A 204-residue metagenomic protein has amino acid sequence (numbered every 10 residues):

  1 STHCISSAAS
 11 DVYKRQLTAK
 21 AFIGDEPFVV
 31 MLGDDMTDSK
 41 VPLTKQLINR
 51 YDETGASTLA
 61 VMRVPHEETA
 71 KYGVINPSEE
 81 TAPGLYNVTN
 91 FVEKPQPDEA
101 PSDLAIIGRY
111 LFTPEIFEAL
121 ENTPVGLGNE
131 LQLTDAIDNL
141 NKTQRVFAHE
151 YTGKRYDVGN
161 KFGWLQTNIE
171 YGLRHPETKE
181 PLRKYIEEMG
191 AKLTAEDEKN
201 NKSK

Functional and structural regions predicted by a protein language model:
S1-A9, Y13: Single conserved hydrophobic/aromatic residue that forms the stacking wall/gate of nucleotide- or nucleobase-binding
Q16-K20: Short, conserved alpha-helix that lines the donor NDP-sugar binding/gating region of sugar-transfer enzymes
F28: Short aromatic/hydrophobic "clamp" motif used to bind/position activated sugar donors
M31-G33: Active-site acidic Asp-centered loop
D38-E118, T123, L127: Conserved core of the sugar-phosphate nucleotidyltransferase
Y51-T54, F112-K204: Terminal amphipathic alpha-helical/low-complexity segments used for targeting or macromolecular assembly
